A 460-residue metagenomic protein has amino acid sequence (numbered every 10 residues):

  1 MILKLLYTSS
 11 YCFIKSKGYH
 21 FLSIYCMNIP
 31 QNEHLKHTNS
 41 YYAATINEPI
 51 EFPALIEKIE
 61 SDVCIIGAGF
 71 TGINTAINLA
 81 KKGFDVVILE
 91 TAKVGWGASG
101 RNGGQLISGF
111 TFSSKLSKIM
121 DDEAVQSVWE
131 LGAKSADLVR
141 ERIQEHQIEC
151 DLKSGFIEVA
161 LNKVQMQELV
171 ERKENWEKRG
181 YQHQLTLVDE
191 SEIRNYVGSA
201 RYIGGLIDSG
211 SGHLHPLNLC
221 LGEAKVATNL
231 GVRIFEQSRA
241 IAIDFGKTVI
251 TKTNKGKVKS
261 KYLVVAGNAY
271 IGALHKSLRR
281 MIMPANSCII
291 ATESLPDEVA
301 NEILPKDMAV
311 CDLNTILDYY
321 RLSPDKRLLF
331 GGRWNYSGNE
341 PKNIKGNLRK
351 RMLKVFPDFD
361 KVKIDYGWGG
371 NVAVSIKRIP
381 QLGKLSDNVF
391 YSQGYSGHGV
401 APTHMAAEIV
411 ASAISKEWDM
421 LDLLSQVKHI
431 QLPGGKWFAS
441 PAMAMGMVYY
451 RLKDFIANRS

Functional and structural regions predicted by a protein language model:
L6-V63: Extreme N-terminal leader/targeting segments of oxidoreductases
N28-T45, F112-S117, E141-G155, A160-G222: Flavin (FAD/FMN) cofactor-binding and adjacent substrate-gating region of FAD-dependent oxidoreductase domains
V63-I88: N-terminal Rossmann-like FAD-binding beta1-loop-alpha1 element of flavoenzymes
K82-R101: Glycine-rich FAD pyrophosphate-binding loop
R101-E130: Glycine-rich active-site loop/strand segments that organize a redox cofactor
L106, D137, H146-K153, A240 (+1 more regions): Active-site substrate-recognition segment that forms the wall of the catalytic cavity or substrate channel
G205-K255, S260-K261: Helical element adjacent to the flavin cofactor pocket in flavoenzyme catalytic cores
G338-E340, G346, K350-R451: C-terminal catalytic lobe of FAD-dependent flavoproteins
